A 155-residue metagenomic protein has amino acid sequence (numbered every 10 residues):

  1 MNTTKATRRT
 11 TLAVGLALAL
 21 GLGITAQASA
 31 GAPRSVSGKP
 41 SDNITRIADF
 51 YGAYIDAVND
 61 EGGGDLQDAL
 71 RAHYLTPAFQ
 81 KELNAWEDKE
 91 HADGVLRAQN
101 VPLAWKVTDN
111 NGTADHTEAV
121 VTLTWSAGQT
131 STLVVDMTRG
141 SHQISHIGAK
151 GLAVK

Functional and structural regions predicted by a protein language model:
M1-A13, L20-P40: C-terminal region of N-terminal signal peptides and the immediate post-cleavage residues of exported proteins
T4, D88-Q129: Surface-exposed, charged secondary-structure patches
V14-G15, P77: A periodicity- and composition-biased signal for non-globular, repetitive helical segments
P33-D88: Core segments of small alpha/beta cavity-forming domains
Q80-E82, L103-W105, K150-K155: Short C-terminal domain-edge/linker segments immediately following a structured domain
A127-K155: Short beta-strand edge/turn micro-motifs at domain boundaries
